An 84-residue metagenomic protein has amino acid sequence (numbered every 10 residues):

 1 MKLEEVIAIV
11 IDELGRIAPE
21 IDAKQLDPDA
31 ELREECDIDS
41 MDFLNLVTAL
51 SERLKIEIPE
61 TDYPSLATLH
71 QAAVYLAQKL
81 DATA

Functional and structural regions predicted by a protein language model:
K2-I38, R53, E57-A84: Phosphopantetheine-dependent thiolation modules in NRPS/PKS and related acyl-activating systems
D42: Two-component histidine kinase catalytic core, primarily the HATPase_c
N45-V47: A short, structured beta-strand/loop element
